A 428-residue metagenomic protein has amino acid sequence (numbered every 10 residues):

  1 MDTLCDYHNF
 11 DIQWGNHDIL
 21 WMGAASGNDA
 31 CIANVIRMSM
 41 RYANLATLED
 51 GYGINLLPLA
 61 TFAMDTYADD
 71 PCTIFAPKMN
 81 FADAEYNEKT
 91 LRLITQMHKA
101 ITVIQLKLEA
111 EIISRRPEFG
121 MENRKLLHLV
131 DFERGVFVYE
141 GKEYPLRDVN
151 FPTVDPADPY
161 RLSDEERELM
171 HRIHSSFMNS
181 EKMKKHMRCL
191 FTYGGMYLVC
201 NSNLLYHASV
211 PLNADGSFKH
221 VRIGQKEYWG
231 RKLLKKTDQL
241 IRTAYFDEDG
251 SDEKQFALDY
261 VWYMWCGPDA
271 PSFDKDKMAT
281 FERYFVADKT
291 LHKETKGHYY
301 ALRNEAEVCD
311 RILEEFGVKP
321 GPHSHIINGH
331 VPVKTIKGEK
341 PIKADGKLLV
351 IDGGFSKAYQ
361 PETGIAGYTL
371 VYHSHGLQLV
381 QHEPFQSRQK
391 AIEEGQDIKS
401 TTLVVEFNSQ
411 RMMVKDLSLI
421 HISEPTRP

Functional and structural regions predicted by a protein language model:
M1-S423, R427-P428: Feature recognizes metal-dependent phosphohydrolase scaffolds
